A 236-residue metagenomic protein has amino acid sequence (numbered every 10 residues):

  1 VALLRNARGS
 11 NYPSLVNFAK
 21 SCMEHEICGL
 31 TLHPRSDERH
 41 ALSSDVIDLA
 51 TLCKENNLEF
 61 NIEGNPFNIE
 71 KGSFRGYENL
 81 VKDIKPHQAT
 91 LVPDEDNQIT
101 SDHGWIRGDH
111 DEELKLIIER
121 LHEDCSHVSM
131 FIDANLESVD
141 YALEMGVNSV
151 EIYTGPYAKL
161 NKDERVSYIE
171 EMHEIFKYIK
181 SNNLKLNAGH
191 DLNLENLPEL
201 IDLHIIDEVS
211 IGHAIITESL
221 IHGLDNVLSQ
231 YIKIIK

Functional and structural regions predicted by a protein language model:
V1-A2, H33, A89-N97, S149-L160 (+1 more regions): Glycine-rich phosphate-binding active-site loops on the catalytic face of alpha/beta enzymes
V1-F60, P66-N68, K82-I84, Y141-E144 (+1 more regions): Conserved N-terminal beta1-alpha1 strand-loop-helix module at the mouth
V1-L15, N61-S73, T100-G108, H122-A134 (+2 more regions): Active-site mouth loops of central-metabolism enzymes
E24, R39-G64, N68, G108-S129 (+3 more regions): Alpha-helix-loop-beta-strand connector modules within alpha/beta enzyme cores
C28-L49, P93-R107, T154-E164, S219: Glycine-rich, proline-tolerant flexible connector loops at the mouths of alpha/beta enzymes
I69-D83, N135-M145, L186-A188, L192-I206: Catalytic cores of alpha/beta
S101-I106, K162-Y168, T217-K236: C-terminal helical cap(s) of enzyme catalytic domains, especially alpha/beta-barrels
G108, H127-Y178: Histidine/lysine/aspartate-rich catalytic loop segments that bind and position anionic ligands
